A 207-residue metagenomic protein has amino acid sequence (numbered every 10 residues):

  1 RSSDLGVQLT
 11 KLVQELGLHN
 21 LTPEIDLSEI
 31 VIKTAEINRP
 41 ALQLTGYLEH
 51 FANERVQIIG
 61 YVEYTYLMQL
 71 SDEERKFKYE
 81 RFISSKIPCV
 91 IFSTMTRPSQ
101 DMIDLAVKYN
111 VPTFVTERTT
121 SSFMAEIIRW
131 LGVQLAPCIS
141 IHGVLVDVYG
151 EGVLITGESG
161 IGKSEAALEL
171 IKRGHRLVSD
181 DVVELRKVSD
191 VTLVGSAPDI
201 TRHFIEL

Functional and structural regions predicted by a protein language model:
G6-Y47: An N-cap/entry alpha-helix motif that binds or orients negatively charged groups
A35-V107, P112-T116: Extracellular/luminal Protease-associated
L48-F51, F82-I83, P137-I139, L145-V148 (+1 more regions): Solvent-exposed alpha-helices and their adjacent loops that cap or buttress functional pockets in soluble metabolic
Q57, L145, L154-T156, R176-V178 (+2 more regions): Structured core elements
I91-Y149: Extreme N-terminal, non-catalytic leader segments that precede Walker-type/kinase nucleotide-binding cores
G150-V178: Glycine-rich phosphate-binding P-loop
S179-L207: Conserved nucleotide-sensing/catalytic segment adjacent to the nucleotide-binding pocket in NTP-handling enzymes
